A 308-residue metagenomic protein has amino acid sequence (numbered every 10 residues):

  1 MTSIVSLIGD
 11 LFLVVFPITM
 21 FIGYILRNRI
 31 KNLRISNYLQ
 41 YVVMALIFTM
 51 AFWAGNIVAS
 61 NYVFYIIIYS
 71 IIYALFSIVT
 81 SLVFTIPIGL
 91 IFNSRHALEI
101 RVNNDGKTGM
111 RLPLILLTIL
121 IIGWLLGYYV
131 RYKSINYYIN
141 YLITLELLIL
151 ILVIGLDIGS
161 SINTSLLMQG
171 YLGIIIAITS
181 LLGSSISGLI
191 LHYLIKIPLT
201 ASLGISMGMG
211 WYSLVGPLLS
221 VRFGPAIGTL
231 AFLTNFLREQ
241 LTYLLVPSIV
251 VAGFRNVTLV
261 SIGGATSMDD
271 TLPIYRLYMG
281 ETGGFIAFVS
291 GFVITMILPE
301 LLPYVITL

Functional and structural regions predicted by a protein language model:
S3-I18, S60-F84, L112-L116, I162-L189 (+3 more regions): Entry/N-cap segments of selected transmembrane alpha helices and their immediately preceding amphipathic helices
V5-S6, N28-L39, G55-I72, I91-M110 (+5 more regions): Interfacial helix-loop-helix linkers and transmembrane-helix boundary segments in multi-pass membrane proteins
I8, T49-S60, W124-Y128, G183-Y193 (+2 more regions): Hydrophobic alpha-helical transmembrane segments in multi-pass integral membrane proteins
V14-I25, L46-A54, F76-I86, L116-Y129 (+3 more regions): Hydrophobic core segments of alpha-helical transmembrane domains in multi-pass membrane transport and ion-translocation
P17-Y24, L39-V63, I122-G127, I143-L166 (+2 more regions): Hydrophobic transmembrane alpha-helices of secondary-active transporters and Na+-translocating membrane complexes
I18-N28, I71-I100, I122, I175-S220 (+1 more regions): Transmembrane alpha-helices that form the ion-translocation and gating core of multi-pass ion transport proteins
A51, A201-L241, S248-I249, G253-V289: Alpha-helical membrane segments and immediately flanking helix-loop junctions that form or couple to the substrate/ion
I119-L203: Transmembrane helical segments that form the transport core of multi-pass membrane transport proteins
